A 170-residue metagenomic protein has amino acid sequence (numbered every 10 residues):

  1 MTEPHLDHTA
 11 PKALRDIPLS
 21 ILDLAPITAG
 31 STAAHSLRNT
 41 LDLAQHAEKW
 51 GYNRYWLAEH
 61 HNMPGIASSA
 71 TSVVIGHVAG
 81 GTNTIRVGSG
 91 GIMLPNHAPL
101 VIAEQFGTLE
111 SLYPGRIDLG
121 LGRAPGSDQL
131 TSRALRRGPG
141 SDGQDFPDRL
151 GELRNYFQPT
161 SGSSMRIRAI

Functional and structural regions predicted by a protein language model:
M1-T82: N-terminal beta1-alpha1-beta2 module of alpha/beta enzyme domains
L14-A33, P95-G162: Flexible, glycine-rich active-site loops centered on histidine and acidic residues that chelate a metal or position
L43-A47, A79-N83, L112-G115, G143-P147: Glycine-rich loops and low-complexity Gly/Arg-rich segments that provide flexible linkers or classic glycine-based
Y55, V87, I117-L119: Hydrophobic residues within beta-strands of alpha/beta enzymes
A58, G90, G120-G122: Structural motif
P64-S68, I92-H97: Glycine-rich "substrate-gating" loop/helix at the edge of Rossmann-like oxidoreductase active sites
T82-G90: Conserved catalytic cysteine-centered active-site region of acyl-thioester-dependent Claisen-condensing enzymes
I167-I170: Short, intrinsically disordered, charge-balanced linker/junction segments flanking boundaries in proteins
